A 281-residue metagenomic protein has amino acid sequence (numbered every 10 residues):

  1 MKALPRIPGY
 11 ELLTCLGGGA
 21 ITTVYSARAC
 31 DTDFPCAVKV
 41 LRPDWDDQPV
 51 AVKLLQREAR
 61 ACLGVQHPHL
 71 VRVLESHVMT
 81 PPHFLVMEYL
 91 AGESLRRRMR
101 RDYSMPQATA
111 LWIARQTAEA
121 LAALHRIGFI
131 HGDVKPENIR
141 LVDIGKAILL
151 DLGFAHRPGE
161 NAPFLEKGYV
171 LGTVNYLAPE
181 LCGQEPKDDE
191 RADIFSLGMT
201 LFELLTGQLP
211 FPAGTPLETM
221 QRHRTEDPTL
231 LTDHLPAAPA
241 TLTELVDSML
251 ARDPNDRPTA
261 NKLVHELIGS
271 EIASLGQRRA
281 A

Functional and structural regions predicted by a protein language model:
R42-G64: AlphaC helix of the eukaryotic protein kinase fold
S76: Activation-segment/catalytic-loop signature of the eukaryotic protein kinase fold
T80-S94, R98: Conserved short submotifs of the Hanks-type protein kinase catalytic core that shape the nucleotide-binding pocket
I113-A114: Activation segment signature within eukaryotic-like protein kinase domains
E119-F129: Protein kinase catalytic-loop region centered on the HRD/HxD motif
T206-P210: Structural helix C-cap motif within protein kinase domains
